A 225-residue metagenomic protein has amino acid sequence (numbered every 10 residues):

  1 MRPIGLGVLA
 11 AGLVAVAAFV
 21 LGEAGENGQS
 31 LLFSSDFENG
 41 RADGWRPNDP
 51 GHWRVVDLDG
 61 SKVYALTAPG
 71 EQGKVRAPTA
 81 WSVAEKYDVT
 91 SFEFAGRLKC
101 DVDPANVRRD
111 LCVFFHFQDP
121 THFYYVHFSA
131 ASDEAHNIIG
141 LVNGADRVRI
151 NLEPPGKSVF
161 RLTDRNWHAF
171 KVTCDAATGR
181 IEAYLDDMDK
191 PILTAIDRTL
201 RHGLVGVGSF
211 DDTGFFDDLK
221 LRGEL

Functional and structural regions predicted by a protein language model:
G25-D49: Extracellular carbohydrate-recognition regions
F37, D218-L221: Extracellular beta-strand elements of beta-rich domains used for carbohydrate recognition/degradation or cell-matrix
F37, F94-G96, R165-A176, I181-A183: Short tryptophan-centered beta-strand motifs in secreted/extracellular beta-sheet-rich domains of glycan-recognition
R54-A80: Short carbohydrate-recognition loop motifs
E71-G144: Secretory/extracellular carbohydrate-interaction modules and structurally similar beta-sandwich "look-alikes"
T79-Y87, P155-L162, G206: Beta-strand-rich interaction surfaces with strong enrichment in secreted/lumenal proteins
A145-A169: Short, aromatic/His-centered strand-loop micro-motif at the edge of beta-sheets
L193-D218: Flexible glycan-contacting loops in extracellular carbohydrate-active proteins
